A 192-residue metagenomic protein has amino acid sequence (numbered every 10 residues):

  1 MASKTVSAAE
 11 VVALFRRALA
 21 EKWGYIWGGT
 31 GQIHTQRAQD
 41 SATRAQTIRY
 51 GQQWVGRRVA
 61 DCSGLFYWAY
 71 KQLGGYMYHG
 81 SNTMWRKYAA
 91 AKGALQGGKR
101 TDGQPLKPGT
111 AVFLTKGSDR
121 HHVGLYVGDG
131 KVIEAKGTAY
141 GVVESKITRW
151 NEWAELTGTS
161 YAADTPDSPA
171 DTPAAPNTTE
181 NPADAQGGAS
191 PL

Functional and structural regions predicted by a protein language model:
M1-Y76, T115-H122, I133-A135, A154: N-terminal capping segments
A2-L14, E21, G75-T148, L156-T159: ...with weaker cross-activation on analogous glycine-rich loops/strands in unrelated enzymes
I33-T35, W68, Y140-G141, W150 (+2 more regions): Residues in flexible loops and secondary-structure boundaries
D40, D61, D102, D119 (+4 more regions): Acidic-enriched, low-complexity/disordered segments with a strong bias for Aspartate over Glutamate
Q52-K92, Y161-P173, T178: Generic hydrophobic segment detector
N151-L192: Low-complexity, Gly/Ser/Thr/Pro-rich intrinsically disordered linker/tail segments
